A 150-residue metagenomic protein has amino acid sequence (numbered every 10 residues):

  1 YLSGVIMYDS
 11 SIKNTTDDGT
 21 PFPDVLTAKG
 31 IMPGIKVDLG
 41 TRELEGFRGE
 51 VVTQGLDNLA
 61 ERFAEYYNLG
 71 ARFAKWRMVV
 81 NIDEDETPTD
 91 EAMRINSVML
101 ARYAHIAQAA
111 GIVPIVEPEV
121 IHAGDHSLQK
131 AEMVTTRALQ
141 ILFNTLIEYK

Functional and structural regions predicted by a protein language model:
Y1-L69, I82: Alpha/beta catalytic barrel-like cores
S3, I112-P114: Structural beta-strand/beta-sheet cores of well-ordered domains, especially the beta-sheet scaffolds that support
P23-G34, V98-Y103, E132, T136-N144: Short, Lys/Arg-enriched charge-dense amphipathic segments
L26, T41-L56, I82-N96, A123-T135: Glycine-rich tight-turn/loop motif centered on a GG-T
K36, R77-N81, I121: Short glycine-rich or small-residue beta-strand-to-loop segments that form or flank ligand, phosphate, metal/Fe-S
L56-A74, N96-I112, A138-Y149: Structured alpha-helical segments in the cores of large, soluble enzyme domains
W76, V116: Conserved, mostly hydrophobic/aromatic
E117-A123: Short, charge-patterned binding micro-sites
